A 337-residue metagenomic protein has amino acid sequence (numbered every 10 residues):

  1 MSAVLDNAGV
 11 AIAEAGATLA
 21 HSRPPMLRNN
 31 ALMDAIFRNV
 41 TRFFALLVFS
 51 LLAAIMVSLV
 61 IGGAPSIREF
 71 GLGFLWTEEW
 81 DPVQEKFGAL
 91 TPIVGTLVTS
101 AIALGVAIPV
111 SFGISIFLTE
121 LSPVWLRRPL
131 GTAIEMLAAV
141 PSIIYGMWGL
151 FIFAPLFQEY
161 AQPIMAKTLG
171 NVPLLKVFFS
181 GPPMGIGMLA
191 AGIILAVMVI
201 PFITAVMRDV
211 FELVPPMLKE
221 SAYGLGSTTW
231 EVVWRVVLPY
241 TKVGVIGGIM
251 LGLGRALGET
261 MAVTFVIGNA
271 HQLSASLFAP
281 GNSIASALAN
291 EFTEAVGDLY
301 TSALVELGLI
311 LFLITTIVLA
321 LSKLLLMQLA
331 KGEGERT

Functional and structural regions predicted by a protein language model:
A20-V40, L59-A103, P123-V124, G181 (+1 more regions): Periplasmic/extracellular loop-to-transmembrane helix junction in inner-membrane transport proteins
E69-F87, Y145-V197: Membrane-interfacial helix termini and adjacent extracytoplasmic/periplasmic loops of multi-pass transporters
L90-F117, I249, L311: Transmembrane alpha-helix signature in integral membrane proteins
A103-I134, S322-K331: Transmembrane-helix boundary motif in ABC transporter permease subunits
F112-F117, P173, V177-G224, T228-E231 (+2 more regions): Membrane-cytosol interface at the C-terminal ends of specific transmembrane alpha-helices in multi-pass membrane
T132-M136, V140, I144, I203-P215 (+2 more regions): Transmembrane alpha-helices
A205-E212, P216, N290-T337: C-terminal transmembrane helix and the adjacent membrane-cytosol boundary/short C-terminal tail of inner/organellar
L253-D298: Glycine-rich helix-loop "coupling/hinge" segments at transmembrane-helix boundaries in multipass transporters
